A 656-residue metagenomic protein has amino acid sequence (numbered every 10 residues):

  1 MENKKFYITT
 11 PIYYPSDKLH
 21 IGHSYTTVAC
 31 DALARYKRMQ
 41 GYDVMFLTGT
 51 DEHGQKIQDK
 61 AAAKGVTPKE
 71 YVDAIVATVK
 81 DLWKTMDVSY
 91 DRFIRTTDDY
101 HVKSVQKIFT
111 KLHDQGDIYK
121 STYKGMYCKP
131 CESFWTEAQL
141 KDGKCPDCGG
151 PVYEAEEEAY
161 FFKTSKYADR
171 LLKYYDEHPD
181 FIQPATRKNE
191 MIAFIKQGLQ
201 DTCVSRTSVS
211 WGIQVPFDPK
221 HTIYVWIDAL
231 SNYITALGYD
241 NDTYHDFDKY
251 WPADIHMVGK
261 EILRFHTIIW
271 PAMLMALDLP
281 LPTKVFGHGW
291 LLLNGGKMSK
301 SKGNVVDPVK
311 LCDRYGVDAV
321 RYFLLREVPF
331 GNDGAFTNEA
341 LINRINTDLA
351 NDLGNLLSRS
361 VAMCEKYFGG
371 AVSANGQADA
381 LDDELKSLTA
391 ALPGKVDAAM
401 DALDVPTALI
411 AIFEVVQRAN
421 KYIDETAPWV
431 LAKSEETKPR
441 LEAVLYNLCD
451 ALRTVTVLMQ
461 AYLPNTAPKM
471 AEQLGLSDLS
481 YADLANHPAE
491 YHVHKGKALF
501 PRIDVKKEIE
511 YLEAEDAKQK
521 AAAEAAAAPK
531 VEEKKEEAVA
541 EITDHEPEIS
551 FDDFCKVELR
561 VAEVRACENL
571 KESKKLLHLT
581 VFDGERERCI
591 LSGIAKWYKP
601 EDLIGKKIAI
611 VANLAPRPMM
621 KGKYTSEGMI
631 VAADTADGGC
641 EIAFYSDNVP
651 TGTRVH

Functional and structural regions predicted by a protein language model:
M1-T48, Y100-S104, C148, E154-K366 (+1 more regions): Structured secondary-structure scaffolds
E2-I75, I94-T110, D114, C131 (+6 more regions): N-terminal catalytic cores of NTP/NDP-binding nucleotidyl/phosphoryl-transfer enzymes
A77-D91: A glycine-rich helix N-cap at a beta->alpha junction
Q115-A168, L172: Cys/His-rich short segments
K120, E327, A340-A378, L388-H492 (+1 more regions): Helix-rich, typically C-terminal accessory recognition domains appended to large enzymatic cores
K284-G287, A471-Q473, H578: Beta-strand segments within the central parallel beta-sheet cores of soluble alpha/beta enzyme folds
A467-D553: Intrinsic disorder at enzyme termini
E532-H656: Phosphate-backbone binding interfaces of nucleic-acid-interacting proteins
